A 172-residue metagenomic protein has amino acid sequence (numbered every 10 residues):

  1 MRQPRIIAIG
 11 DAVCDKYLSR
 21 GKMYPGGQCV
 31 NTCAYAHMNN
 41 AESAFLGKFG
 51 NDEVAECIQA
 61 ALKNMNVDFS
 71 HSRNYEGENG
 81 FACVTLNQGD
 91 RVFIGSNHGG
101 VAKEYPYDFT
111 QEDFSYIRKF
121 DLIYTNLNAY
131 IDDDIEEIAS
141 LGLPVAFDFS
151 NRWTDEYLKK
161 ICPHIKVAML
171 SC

Functional and structural regions predicted by a protein language model:
R2-A82, N87-Q88: Substrate-binding N-lobe of the ribokinase-like
R2-I7, A61-K63, F69-S72, N87-C172: Ribokinase/PfkB-type carbohydrate-kinase core domain
